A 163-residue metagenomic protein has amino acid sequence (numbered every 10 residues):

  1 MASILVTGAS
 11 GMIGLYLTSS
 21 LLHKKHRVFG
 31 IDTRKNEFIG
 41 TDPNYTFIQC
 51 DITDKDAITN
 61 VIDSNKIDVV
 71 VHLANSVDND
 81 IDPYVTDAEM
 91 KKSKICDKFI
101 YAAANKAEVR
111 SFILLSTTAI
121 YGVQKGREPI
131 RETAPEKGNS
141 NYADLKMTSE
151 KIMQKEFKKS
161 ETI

Functional and structural regions predicted by a protein language model:
A2-K24: N-terminal Rossmann NAD(P)H-binding glycine-rich loop of SDR-like oxidoreductase domains
T7, I31, V70-S76, F112-T118: SDR active-site strand-loop-helix element
H26-K35: Conserved glycine-rich Rossmann-like NAD(P)H-binding loop of the short-chain dehydrogenase/reductase
P43-D54: Rossmann-fold cofactor-recognition segment
I52-K92: NAD(P)H-binding glycine-rich loop region in Rossmannoid oxidoreductase-like domains and their noncatalytic homologs
T53, V69, A88-F99, E136 (+2 more regions): Glycine-rich NAD(P)-binding loop of the Rossmann-fold in SDR/ketoreductase-type enzymes
K98-N141: Conserved Rossmann-fold NAD(P)-dependent oxidoreductase catalytic core, especially the SDR/UDP-sugar
N139-I163: Active-site Tyr-X1-5-Lys
